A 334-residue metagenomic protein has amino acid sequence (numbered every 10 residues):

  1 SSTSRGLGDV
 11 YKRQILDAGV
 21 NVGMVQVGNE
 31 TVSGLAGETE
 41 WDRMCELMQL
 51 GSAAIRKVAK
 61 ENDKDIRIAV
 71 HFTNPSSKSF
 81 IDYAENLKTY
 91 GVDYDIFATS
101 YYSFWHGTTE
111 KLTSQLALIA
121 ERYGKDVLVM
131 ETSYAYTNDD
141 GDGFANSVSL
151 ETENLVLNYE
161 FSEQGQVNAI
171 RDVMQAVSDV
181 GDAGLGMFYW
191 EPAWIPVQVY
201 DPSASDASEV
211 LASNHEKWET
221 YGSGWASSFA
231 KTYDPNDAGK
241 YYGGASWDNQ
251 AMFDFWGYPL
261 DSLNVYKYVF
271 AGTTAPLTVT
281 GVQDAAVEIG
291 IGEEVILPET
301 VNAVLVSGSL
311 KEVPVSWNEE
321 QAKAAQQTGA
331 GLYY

Functional and structural regions predicted by a protein language model:
S2-L7, Y11: Single conserved hydrophobic/aromatic residue that forms the stacking wall/gate of nucleotide- or nucleobase-binding
K12-E40, A69-H71: Active-site groove signature of glycoside hydrolases
R13-V22, G51-I66, Y90-D93, R122-G124 (+2 more regions): A structural motif corresponding to the C-terminal end of an alpha-helix and its immediate exit/capping segment
G23-N29, E46-F80, V127-T132, L185-E191: Aromatic-lined carbohydrate-recognition surfaces of secreted/lumenal glycan-active proteins
N62-R67, D82, N86-L155, Q164-G165 (+1 more regions): Glycoside hydrolase catalytic-domain groove-lining segments
T137-T152, E160-A169, A176, V180 (+1 more regions): Aromatic-rich peripheral "rim/lid" segments of glycoside hydrolase catalytic domains that contact and position glycan
P276-L310: Solvent-exposed, low-complexity, repeat-rich "mucin-like" stalks and linkers
S307-Y334: Serine/threonine-rich, repeat-prone extracellular segments and beta-strand-based repeat modules of secreted/surface
